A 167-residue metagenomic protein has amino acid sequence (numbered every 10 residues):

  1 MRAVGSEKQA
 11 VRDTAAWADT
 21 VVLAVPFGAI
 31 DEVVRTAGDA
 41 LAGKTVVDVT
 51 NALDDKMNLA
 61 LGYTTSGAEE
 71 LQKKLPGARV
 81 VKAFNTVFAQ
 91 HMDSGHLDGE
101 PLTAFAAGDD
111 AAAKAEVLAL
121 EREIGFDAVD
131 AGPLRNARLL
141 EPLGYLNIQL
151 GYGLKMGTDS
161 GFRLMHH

Functional and structural regions predicted by a protein language model:
A3-G5, M57-L61, D127: Structural/interface elements that position substrates and couple domains in central-metabolism enzymes
G5-T45, N51-D55: Rossmann-like NAD(P)-binding element
K8, V80-V81, A128: Generic structural signal for residues in well-ordered beta-strands
P26-A29, T86-V87, D110-A111: Short beta->alpha connector loops
D39, K73, A119-R122: Solvent-exposed polar/charged
A42, T50-L97: Rossmann-fold NAD(P)-binding glycine/threonine-rich loop
L102-H167: Active-site-lining helix/loop region of Rossmann-like oxidoreductase modules
